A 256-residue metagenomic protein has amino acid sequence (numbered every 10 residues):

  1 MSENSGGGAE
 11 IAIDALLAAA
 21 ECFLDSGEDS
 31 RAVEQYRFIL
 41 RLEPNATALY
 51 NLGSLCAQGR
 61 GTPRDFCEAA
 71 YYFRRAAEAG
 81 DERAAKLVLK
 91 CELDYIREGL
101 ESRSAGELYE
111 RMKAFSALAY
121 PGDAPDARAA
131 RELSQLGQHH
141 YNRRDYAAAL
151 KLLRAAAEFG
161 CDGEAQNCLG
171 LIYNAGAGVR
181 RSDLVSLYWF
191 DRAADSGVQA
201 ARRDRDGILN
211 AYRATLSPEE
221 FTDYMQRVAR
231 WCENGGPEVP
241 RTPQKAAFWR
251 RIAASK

Functional and structural regions predicted by a protein language model:
I11, E28, L42-N45, Q58-R60 (+13 more regions): Short helix-capping/linker turns of helical repeat alpha-solenoids
A15, A48-L49, A84-K86, A165 (+2 more regions): TPR alpha-solenoid repeat register
L16-C22, L49-Q58, K90-Y95, E132-N142 (+3 more regions): Hydrophobic face of amphipathic alpha-helices that form TPR/SEL1-like repeat modules and related alpha-solenoid
F38-I39, A76, F115-L118, G122 (+3 more regions): Canonical positions in the second alpha-helix
A69, R103-A119, S186, E220-Y224: Alpha-helical repeat scaffolds
